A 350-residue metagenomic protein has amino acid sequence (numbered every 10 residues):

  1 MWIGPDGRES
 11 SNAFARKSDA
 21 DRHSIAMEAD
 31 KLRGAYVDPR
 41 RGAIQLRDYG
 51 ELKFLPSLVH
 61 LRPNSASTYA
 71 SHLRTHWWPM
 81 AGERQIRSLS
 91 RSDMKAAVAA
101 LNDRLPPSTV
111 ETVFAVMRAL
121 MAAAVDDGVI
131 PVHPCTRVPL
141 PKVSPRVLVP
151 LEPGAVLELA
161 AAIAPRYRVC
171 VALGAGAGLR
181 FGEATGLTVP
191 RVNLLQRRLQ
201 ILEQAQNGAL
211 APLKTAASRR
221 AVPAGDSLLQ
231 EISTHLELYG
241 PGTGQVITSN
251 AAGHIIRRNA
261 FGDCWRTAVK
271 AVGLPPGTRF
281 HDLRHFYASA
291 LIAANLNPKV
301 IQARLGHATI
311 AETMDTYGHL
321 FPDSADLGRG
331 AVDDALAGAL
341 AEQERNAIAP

Functional and structural regions predicted by a protein language model:
M1-A43, K214-T215: Short, surface-exposed polybasic/aromatic micro-patch for ligand or macromolecular engagement
E9-R16, G42, F54-P134, P145 (+2 more regions): N-terminal core-binding DNA-recognition domain of tyrosine site-specific recombinases/integrases
A15-K17, K142, V192, A205 (+1 more regions): Catalytic-site neighborhood detector that most strongly recognizes the C-terminal catalytic loop/helix of tyrosine
R41-G42, D48, R87, V132 (+8 more regions): Major-groove DNA-contacting interfaces characterized by cationic-aromatic clusters
P107, E111-A115, D126, I130-V132 (+8 more regions): Basic, Lys/Arg- and aromatic-enriched nucleic-acid-binding interface segment
P107, E158-R168, A177, V222 (+5 more regions): Short, basic (Lys/Arg/His-rich) helix/loop patches that form interaction surfaces in the mid-to-C-terminal regions
A161, R191, Q196, N207-L228 (+5 more regions): C-terminal secondary-structure termini that scaffold catalytic or DNA-interacting sites
